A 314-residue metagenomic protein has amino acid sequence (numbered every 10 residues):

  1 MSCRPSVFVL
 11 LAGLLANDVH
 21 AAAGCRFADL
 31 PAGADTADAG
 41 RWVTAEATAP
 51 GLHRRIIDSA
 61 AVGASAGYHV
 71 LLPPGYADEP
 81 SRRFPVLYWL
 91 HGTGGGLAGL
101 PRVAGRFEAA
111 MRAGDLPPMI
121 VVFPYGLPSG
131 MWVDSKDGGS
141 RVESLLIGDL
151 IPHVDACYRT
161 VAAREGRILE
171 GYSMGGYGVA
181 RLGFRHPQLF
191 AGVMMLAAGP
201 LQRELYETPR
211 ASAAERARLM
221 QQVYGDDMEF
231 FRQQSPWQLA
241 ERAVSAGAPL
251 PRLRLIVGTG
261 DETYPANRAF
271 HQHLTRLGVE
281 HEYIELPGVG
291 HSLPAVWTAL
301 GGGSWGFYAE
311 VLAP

Functional and structural regions predicted by a protein language model:
S6-D18: Bacterial N-terminal signal peptides
A22-P314: Non-catalytic cap/lid and distal C-terminal segments of serine-dependent acyl enzymes
